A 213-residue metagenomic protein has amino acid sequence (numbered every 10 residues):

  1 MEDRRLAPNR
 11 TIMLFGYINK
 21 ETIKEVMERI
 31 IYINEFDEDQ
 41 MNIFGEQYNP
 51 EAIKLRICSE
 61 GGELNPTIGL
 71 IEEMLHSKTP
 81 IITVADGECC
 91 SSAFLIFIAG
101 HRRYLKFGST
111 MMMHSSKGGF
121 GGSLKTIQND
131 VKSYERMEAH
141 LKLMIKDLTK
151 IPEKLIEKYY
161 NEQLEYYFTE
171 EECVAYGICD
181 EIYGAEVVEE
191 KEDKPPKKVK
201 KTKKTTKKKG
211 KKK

Functional and structural regions predicted by a protein language model:
M1-K213: Terminal-region recognition feature
